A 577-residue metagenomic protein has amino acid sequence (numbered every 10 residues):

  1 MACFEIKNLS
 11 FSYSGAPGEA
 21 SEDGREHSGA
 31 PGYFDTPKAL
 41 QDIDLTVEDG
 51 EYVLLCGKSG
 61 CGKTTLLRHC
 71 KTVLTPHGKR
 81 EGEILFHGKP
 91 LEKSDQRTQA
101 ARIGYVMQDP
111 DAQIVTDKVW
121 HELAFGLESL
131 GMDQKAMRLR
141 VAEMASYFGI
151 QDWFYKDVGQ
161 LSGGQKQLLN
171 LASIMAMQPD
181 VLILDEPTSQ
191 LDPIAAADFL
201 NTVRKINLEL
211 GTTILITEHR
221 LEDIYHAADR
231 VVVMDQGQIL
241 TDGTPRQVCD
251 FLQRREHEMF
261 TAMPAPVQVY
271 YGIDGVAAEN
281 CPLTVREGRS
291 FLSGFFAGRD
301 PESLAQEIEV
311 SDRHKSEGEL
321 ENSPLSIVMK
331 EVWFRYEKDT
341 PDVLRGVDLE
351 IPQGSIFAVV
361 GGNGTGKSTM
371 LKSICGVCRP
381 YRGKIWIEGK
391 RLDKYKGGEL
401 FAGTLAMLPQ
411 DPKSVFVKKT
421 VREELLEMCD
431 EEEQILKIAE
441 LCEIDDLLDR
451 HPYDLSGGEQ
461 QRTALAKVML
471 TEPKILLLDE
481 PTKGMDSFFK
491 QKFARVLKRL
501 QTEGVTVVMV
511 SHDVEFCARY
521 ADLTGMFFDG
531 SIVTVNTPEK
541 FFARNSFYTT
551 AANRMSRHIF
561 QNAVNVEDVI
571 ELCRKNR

Functional and structural regions predicted by a protein language model:
K71, C375: Helix-to-loop junction immediately C-terminal to a conserved catalytic motif
K79-K89, G383-R391, F401: Conserved ABC transporter NBD signature motif
K135-W153, E432-L448: Conserved ABC ATPase "signature" region
D157-L161, H451-L455, E459: Conserved ABC ATPase signature
L182-D185, L476-D479: Catalytic Walker B motif of ABC-type/P-loop ATPase nucleotide-binding domains
E218-H219, S511-H512: H-loop/switch region of ABC-family ATPase nucleotide-binding domains
R254-G318, Y548-R577: ABC ATPase nucleotide-binding domains
